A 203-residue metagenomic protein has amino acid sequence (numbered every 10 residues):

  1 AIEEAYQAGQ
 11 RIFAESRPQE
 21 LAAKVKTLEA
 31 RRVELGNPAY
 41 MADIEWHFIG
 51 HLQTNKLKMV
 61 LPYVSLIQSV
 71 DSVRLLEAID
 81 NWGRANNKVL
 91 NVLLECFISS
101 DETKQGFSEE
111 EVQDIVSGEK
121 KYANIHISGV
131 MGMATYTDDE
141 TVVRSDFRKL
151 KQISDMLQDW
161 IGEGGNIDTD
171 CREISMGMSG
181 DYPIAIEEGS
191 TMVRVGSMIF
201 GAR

Functional and structural regions predicted by a protein language model:
A1-G180, E188, F200-A202: Conserved alpha/beta-domain cores
T191-M192: Divalent-metal-activated hydrolytic enzyme cores
